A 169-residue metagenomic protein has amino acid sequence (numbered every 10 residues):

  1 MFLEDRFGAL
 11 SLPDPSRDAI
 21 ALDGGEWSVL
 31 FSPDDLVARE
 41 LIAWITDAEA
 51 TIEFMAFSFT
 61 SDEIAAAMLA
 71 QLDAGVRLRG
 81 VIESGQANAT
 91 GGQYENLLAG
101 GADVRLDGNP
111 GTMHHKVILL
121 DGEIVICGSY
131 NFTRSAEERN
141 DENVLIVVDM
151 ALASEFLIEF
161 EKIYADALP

Functional and structural regions predicted by a protein language model:
M1-L10, I52, D103-F160: HKD (HxKxxxxD) catalytic microenvironment of the phospholipase D
M1-R39, A89, I163-P169: Short, small/polar-rich loop/turn modules that mediate ligand/substrate recognition or access, typified
L3-F7, A48-E49, A56, L72 (+5 more regions): Sec/Tat-exported extracytoplasmic proteins
L22-D23, T46-D47, D73, L97-L98 (+3 more regions): Extracellular/periplasmic catalytic domains that process cell-envelope and extracellular macromolecules
S32, E83, D107-N109: Conserved beta-strand termini and adjacent loop/short-helix elements that scaffold enzyme active sites in alpha/beta
D34, E83-G85, M150: Solvent-exposed coil/turn segments that connect beta secondary-structure elements in extracytoplasmic/periplasmic
A38, S61-A67, A87-Y94, M113-H115 (+3 more regions): Extracytoplasmic/secreted cell-surface and envelope-processing proteins
L41-R105: Primarily the HKD phosphodiesterase
